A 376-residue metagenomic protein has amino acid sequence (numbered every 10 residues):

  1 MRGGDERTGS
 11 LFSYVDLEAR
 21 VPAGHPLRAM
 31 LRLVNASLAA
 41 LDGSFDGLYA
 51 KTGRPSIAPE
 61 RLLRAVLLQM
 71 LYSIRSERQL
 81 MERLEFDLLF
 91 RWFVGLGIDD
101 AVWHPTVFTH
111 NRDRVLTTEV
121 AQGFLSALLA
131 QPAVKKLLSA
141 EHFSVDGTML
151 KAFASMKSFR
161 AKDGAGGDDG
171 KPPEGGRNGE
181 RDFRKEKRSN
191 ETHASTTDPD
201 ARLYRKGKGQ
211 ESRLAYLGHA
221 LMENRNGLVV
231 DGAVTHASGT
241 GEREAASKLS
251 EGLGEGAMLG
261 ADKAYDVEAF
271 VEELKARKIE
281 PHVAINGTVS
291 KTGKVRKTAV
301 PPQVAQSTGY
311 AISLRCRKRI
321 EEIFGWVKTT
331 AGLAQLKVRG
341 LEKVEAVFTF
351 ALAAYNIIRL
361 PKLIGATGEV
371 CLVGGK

Functional and structural regions predicted by a protein language model:
M1-A36, R177, D182-F183, L360-K376: Charged, often Cys/His-bearing segments associated with DNA-binding zinc-finger transcription factors
R2-L11, L27-L137, A152: Basic, low-complexity intrinsically disordered segments
T8-S13, L41-F45, T106-F108, S195-T197 (+5 more regions): Short acidic (Asp/Glu) and glycine-rich catalytic loops that position anionic groups and cofactors
P22, P26, G53-R61, S76 (+9 more regions): Secondary-structure capping and boundary motifs in well-ordered enzyme cores
R64-Y72, T349-R359: Short, hydrophobic/amphipathic alpha-helical patches that form generic packing surfaces within helical domains
Y72-Q79, N226-L228, L333-L336, N356-G368: Short helix-capping/linker segments at secondary-structure and domain boundaries
E85, V94-K275, I279, N286 (+1 more regions): Polybasic low-complexity intrinsically disordered regions
G164-D168, P173-G175, G179-F183, K263-E342 (+2 more regions): Helix-centered, glycine/charged polyanion-binding patches within enzymatic domains that contact phosphate-containing
